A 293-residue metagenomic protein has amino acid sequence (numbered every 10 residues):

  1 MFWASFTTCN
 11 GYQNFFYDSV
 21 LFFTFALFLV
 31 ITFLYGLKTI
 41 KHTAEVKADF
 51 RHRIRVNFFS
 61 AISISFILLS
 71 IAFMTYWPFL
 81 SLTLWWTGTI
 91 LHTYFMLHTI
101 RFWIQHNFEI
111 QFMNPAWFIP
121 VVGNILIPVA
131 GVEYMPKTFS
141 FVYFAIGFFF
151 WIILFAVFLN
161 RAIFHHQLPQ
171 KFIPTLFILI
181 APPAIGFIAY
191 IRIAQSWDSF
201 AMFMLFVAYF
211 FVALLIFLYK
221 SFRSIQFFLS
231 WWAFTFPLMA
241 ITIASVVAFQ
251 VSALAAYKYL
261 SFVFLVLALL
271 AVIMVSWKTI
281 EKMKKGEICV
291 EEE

Functional and structural regions predicted by a protein language model:
M1, Y17, L21-T24, T43-L68 (+8 more regions): Juxtamembrane helix-loop boundaries in multi-pass membrane proteins
M1-A4, L29-L34, F158-R161, P182-E292: C-terminal transmembrane-bundle signature of multipass membrane proteins, characterized by strong activation on
M1-T32: N-terminal signal-anchor module of multipass membrane proteins
G11-L21, F79-L84, T138-V142, S199 (+1 more regions): Interfacial loop-to-helix junctions that mark the boundaries of transmembrane helices in multi-pass membrane
F22-T39, L91-I100: Central hydrophobic cores of alpha-helical transmembrane segments in multi-pass inner-membrane proteins across all
L68-F102: A generic, well-ordered mixed alpha/beta core segment in the N-terminal half of proteins
T83, T87, N114-F217: Generic multipass alpha-helical transmembrane bundles of integral membrane proteins
